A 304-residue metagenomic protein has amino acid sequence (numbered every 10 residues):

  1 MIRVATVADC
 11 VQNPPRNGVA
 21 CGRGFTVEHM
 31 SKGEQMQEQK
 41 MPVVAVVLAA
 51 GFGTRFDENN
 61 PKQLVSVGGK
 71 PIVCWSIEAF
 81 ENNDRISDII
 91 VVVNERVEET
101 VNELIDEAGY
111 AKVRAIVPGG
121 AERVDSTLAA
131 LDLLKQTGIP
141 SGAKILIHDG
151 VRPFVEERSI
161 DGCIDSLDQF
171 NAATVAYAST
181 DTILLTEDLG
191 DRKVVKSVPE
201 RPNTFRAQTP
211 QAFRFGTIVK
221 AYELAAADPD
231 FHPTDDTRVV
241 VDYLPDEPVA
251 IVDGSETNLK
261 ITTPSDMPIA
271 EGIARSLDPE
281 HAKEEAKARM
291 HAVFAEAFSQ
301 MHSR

Functional and structural regions predicted by a protein language model:
I2, S31-V46, A50, D235-T237 (+2 more regions): SAM-dependent methyltransferases
Q37-T100: N-terminal glycine-rich phosphate-binding loop and ensuing alpha1 helix
V47, V73, A130, D149 (+3 more regions): Residue-level signal for inorganic ion chemistry
D106-A143, T237: Short phosphate-binding loop-to-helix
S141, F154-V252, V293-R304: Conserved core of the sugar-phosphate nucleotidyltransferase
K144-H148: Short aromatic-hydrophobic micro-motifs that form the base-stacking/packing surface for donor nucleotide recognition
